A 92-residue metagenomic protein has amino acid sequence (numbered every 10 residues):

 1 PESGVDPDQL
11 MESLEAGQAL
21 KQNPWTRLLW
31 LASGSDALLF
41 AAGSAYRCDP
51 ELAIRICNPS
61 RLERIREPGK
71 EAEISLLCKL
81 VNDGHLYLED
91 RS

Functional and structural regions predicted by a protein language model:
P1-C57, C78, N82, L88-S92: Acidic, low-complexity/disordered tracts enriched in E/D and polar residues
I54-R66: Short capping segments at the starts of secondary-structure elements
E63-K70, S92: N-terminal membrane/targeting module of cytochrome P450s
E67-N82: Short amphipathic alpha-helical interaction segments
